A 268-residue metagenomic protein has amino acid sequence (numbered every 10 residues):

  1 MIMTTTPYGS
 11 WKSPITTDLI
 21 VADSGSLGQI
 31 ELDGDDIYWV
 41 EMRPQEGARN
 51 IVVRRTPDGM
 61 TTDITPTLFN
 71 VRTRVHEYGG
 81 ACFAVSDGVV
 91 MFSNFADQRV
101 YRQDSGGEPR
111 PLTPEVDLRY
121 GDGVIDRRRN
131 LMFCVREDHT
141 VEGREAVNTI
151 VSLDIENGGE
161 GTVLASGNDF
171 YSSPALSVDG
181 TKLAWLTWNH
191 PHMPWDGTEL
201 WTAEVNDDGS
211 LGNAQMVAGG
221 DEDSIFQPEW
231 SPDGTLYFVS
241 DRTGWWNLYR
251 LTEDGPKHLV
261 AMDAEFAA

Functional and structural regions predicted by a protein language model:
T5-R55, N70-A84: Beta-strand-rich domains and repeat architectures in extracellular enzymes and scaffolds, especially beta-propellers
T5-Y8, T17, M60-D63, R99 (+5 more regions): Predominantly a core beta-strand signature of beta-propeller blades across repeat-based propeller domains
L32-G34, V85-D87, D126-R128, V178-D179 (+1 more regions): Residue-level detector of Asp-centered blade-edge/turn motifs that repeat once per structural unit in beta-propeller
D36, V89-V90, N130-L131, T181 (+2 more regions): Generic structural signal for coil-to-beta-strand starts
E41-I51, V71-E77, F92-V100, P114-Y120 (+7 more regions): A flexible loop/linker signature enriched in serine peptidases of the S9 family
T56-G59, D104-G107, D154-G158, V205-G209 (+1 more regions): Short loop/turn segments that connect beta-strands within beta-propeller blades
G80-G88, N130-R136: Repeat-blade elements of multi-bladed beta-propeller folds
